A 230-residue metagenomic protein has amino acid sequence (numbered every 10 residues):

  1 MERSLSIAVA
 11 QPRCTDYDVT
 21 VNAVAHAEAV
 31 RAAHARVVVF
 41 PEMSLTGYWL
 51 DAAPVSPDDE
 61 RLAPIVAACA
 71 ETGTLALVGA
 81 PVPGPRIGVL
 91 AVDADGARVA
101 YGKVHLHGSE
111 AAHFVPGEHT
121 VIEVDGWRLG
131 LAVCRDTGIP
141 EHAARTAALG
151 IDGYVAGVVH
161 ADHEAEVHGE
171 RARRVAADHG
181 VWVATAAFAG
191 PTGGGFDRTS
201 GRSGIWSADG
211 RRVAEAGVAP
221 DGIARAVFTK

Functional and structural regions predicted by a protein language model:
S4-D18, A100-G102, W127-D136, V155: Active-site-proximal beta-strand elements of phosphoester/diester hydrolases
I7, N22, V39-E42, V155 (+1 more regions): Residue-level signal for inorganic ion chemistry
V9, G88-A91, A100, H119-V121 (+4 more regions): Conserved hydrophobic/aromatic beta-strand scaffold that supports enzyme active sites
T20, V24-A94, A100, D162-V181: Cys-nucleophile CN-hydrolase/nitrilase-fold catalytic domain and related Cys-dependent amidase chemistry that acts on
D59-L75, G138-D221: CN hydrolase (nitrilase-like) catalytic-core segments centered on the catalytic cysteine and neighboring Lys/Glu
V82-L149, A161-E170, F228-T229: Active-site catalytic loop in hydrolytic enzyme cores
R98-K103, A156, E215-G217, R225: Residue-level detector of high-confidence beta-strand sites
